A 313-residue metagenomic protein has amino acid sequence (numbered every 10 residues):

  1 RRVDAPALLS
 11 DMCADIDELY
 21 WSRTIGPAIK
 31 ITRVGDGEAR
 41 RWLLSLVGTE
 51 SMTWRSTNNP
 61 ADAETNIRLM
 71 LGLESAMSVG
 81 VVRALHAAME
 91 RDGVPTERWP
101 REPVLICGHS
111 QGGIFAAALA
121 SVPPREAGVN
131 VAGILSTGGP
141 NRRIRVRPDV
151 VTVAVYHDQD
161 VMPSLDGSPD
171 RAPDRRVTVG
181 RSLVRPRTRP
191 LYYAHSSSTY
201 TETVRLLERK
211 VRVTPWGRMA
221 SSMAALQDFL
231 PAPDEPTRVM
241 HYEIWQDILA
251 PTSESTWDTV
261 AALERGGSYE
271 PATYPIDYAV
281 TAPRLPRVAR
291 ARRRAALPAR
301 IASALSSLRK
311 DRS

Functional and structural regions predicted by a protein language model:
R1-E102, V122-S313: Alpha/beta hydrolase fold serine-hydrolase catalytic domain that processes acyl esters and thioesters
C107-A120: Gly/Ala-rich beta-loop-alpha elbow adjacent to hydrolase catalytic centers
